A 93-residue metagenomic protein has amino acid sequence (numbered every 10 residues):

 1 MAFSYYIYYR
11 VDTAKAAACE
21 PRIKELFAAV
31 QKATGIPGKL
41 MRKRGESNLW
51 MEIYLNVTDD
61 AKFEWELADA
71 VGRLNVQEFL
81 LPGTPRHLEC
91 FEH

Functional and structural regions predicted by a protein language model:
M1-A68, P85-H93: Short S/T/G/P-rich N-terminal loop/turn motif that feeds into the first structured element of a domain
R73-F91: Conserved short beta-strand edge segments in small beta-sheet-based binding/regulatory domains
